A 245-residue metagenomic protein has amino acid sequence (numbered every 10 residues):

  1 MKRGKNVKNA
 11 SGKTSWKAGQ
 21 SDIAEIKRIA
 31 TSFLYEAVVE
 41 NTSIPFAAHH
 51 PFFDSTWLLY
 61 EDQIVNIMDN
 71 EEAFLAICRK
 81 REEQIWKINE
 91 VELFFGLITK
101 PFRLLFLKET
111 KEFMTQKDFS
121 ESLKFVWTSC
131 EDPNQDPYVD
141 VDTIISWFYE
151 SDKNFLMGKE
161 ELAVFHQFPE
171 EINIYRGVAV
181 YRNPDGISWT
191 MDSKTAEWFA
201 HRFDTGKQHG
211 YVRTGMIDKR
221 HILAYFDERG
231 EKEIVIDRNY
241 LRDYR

Functional and structural regions predicted by a protein language model:
M1-I172, V178-I187, S193-R245: Conserved NAD+-utilizing ADP-ribose enzyme module
